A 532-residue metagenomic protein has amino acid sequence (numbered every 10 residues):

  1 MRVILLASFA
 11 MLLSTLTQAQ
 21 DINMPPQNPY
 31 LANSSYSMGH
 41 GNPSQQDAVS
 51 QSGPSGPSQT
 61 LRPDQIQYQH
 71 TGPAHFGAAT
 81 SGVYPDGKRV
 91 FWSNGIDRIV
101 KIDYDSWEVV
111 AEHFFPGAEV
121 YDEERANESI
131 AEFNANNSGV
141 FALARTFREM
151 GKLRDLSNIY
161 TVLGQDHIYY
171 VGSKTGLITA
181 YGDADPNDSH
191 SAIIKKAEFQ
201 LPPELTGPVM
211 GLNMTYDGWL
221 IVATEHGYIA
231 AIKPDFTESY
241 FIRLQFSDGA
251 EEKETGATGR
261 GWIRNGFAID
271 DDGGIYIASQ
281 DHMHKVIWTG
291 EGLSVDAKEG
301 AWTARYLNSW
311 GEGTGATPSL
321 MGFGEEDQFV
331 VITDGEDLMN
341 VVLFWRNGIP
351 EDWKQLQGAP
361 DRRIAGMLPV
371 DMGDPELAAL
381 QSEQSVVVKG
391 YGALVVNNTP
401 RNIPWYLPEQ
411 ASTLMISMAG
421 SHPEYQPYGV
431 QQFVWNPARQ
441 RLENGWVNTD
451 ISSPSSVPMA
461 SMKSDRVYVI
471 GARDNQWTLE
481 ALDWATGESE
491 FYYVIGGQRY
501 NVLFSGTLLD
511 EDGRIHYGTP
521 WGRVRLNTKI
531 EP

Functional and structural regions predicted by a protein language model:
A19-V140, D166-I168, T528-P532: Sequence/structural signature of beta-propeller modules and their immediately flanking N-terminal secretory/stalk
P73-G82, E119-A131, R148-T161, P203-N213 (+5 more regions): Repeated scaffold domains used in trafficking and secretory/extracellular systems, primarily beta-propellers
Y84-G87, L163-D166, M214-D217, I269-D272 (+4 more regions): Residue-level detector of Asp-centered blade-edge/turn motifs that repeat once per structural unit in beta-propeller
I96-W107, T175-D185, H226-K233, D281-W288 (+4 more regions): Structural motif
F133-N158, T175-L177, G182-T215, D235-R264: Asp-box/WD-like beta-propeller blade repeats and closely related beta-sheet repeat scaffolds
F267-A379: Long, internal scaffold/assembly segments composed of regular secondary structure
F329, Q381-S489, Y493: Loop/turn-rich, solvent-exposed surfaces of beta-rich toroidal or solenoidal domains
V502-P532: Blade-level signature of beta-propeller repeat domains, shared across WD40, Kelch, NHL, RCC1 and BNR/Asp-box propellers
